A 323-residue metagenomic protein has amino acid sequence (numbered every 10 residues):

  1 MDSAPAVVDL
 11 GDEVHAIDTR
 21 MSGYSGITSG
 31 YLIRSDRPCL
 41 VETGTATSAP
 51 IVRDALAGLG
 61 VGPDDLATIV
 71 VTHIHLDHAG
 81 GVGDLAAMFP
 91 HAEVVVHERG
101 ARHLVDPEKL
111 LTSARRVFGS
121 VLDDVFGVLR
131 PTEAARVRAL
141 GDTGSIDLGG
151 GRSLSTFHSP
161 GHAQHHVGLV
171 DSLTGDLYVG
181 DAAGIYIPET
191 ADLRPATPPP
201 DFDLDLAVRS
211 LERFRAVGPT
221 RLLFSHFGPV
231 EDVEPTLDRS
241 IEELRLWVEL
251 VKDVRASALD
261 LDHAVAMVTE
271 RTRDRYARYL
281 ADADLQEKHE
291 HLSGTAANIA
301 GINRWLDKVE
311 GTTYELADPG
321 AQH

Functional and structural regions predicted by a protein language model:
S3-L59, P63-D65, L169-D181: Conserved beta-strand hairpin/beta-sheet module of binuclear metal-dependent hydrolase folds, prominently
C39, V70, V94, D176-Y178 (+1 more regions): Residue-level marker for buried hydrophobic side chains located in beta-strands that build the well-ordered beta-sheet
T45-T47, S153-H158, Q164-E234: Metallo-beta-lactamase
D65-D77: Metallo-beta-lactamase
G80-F89: Metal-dependent catalytic neighborhoods of phosphoester/phosphodiester hydrolases
L104-F157, L211: Metallo-beta-lactamase
V233-E242: Histidine/acidic-residue-rich catalytic or RNA/ligand-binding cores of hydrolases and nuclease-related proteins
D253-H323: C-terminal regulatory/interaction regions
